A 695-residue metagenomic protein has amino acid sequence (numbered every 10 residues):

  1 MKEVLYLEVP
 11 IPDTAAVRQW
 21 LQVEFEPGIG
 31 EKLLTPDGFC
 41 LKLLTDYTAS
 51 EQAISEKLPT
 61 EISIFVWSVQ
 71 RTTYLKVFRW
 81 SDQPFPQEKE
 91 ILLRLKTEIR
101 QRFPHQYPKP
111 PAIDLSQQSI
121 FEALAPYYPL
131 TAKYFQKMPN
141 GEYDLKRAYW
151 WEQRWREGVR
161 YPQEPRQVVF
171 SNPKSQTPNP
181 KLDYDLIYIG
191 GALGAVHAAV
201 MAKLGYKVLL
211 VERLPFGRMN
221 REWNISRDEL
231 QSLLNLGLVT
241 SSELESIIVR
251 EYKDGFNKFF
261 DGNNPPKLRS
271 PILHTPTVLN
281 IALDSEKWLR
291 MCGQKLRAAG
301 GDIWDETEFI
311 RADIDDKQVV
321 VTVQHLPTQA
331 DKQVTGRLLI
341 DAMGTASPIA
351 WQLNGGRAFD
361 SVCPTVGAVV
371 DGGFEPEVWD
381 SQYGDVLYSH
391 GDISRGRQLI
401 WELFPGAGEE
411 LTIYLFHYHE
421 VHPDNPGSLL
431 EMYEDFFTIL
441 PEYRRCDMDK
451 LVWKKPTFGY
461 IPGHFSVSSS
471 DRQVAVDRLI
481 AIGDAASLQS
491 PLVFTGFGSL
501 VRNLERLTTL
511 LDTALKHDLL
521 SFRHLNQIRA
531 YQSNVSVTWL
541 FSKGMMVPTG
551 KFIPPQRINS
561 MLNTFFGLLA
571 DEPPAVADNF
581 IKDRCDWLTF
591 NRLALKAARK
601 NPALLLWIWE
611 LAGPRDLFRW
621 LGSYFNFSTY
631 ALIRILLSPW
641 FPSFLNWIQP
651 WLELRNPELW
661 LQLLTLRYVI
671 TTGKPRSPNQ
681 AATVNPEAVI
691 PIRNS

Functional and structural regions predicted by a protein language model:
M1-D185, T665-S695: Extreme N-terminal leader/targeting segments of oxidoreductases
K2-Y6, P27-A49, A407, V421-M545: FAD/FMN-dependent oxidoreductases across multiple families
V4-P10, T14, T97, P178-N179 (+2 more regions): Predominantly flavin-linked oxidoreductase catalytic cores and closely associated redox partners
W155-E157, L511-S695: C-terminal helical "tail/cap" subdomain of flavin- and related membrane-associated enzymes
D183, I187-A192, V196-W223: Glycine-rich FAD pyrophosphate-binding loop
G190, A342-M343, I482: Short, well-ordered coil/turn residues at beta-beta hairpins and beta-strand->alpha-helix junctions within
R218-G262: N-terminal FAD cofactor-binding segment of flavoenzymes
I272-K295, P348, H422-G427: Short beta-strand to alpha-helix junction loop
